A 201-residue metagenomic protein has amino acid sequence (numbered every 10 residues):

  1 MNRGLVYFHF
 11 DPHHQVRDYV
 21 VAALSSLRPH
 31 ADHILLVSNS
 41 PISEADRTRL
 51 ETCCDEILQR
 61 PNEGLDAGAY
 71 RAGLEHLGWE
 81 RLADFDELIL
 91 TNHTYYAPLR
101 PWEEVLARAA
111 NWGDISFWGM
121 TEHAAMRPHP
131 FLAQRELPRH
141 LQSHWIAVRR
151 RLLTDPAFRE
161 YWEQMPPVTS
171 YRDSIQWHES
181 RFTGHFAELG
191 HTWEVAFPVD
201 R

Functional and structural regions predicted by a protein language model:
M1-L65, E75-A83: N-terminal anchoring/stem segment of glycosyltransferases
D11-Q15, I42, Y95-P98, L152-T154: Short acidic, S/G/P-rich loop/turn micro-motifs used as interaction or catalytic elements
D32-I34, E87, T192: Residues at the starts of beta-strands that form the adenosine-phosphate
S38-E44, H123-A125, S180: Short, polar loop motifs at secondary-structure junctions
D66-Y70: Conserved donor sugar-nucleotide recognition element shared by glycan-biosynthetic enzymes
D84-T94: Short beta-strand-to-loop acidic/aromatic patch adjacent to the donor-nucleotide binding site
P98-L132: Conserved donor-nucleotide/metal-binding helix-loop-beta segment in metal-dependent transferases, i.e., the alpha-helix
S116-T121, R135-R201: Catalytic core and acceptor-binding pocket of nucleotide-sugar-dependent glycosyltransferases
